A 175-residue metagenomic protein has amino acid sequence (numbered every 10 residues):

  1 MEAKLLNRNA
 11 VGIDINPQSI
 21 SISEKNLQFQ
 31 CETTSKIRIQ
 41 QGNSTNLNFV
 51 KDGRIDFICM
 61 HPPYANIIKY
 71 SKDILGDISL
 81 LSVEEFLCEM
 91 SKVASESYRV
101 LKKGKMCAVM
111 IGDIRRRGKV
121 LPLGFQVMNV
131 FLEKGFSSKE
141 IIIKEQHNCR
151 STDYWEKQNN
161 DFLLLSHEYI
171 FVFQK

Functional and structural regions predicted by a protein language model:
M1-K175: Class I S-adenosyl-L-methionine-dependent methyltransferase catalytic core
